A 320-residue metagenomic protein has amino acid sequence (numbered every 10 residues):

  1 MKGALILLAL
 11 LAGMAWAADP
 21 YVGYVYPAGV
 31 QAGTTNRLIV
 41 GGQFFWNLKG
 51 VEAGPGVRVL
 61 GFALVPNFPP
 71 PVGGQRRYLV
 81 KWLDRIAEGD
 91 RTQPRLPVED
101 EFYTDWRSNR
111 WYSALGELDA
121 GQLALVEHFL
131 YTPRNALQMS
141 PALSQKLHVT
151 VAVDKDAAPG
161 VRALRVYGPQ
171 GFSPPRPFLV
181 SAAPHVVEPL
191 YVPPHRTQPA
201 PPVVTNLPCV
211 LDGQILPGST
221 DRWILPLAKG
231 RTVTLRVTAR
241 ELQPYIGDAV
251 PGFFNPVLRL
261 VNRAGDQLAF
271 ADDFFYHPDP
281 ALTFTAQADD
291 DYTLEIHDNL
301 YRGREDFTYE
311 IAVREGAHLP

Functional and structural regions predicted by a protein language model:
A4-M14: Bacterial N-terminal signal peptides
W16-D19: Boundary of Sec targeting at the N-terminus
V22, H148-L268, P278-P320: C-terminal edge strands of extracellular/lumenal beta-sandwich accessory domains
V25-V30: Short beta-strand segments of immunoglobulin-like
G33-T35, G41-G168: Immunoglobulin-like IPT/TIG beta-sandwich domains and homologous Ig-like subdomains
G41, R236, D272: Residue-level detector of conserved, well-ordered beta-strand and adjacent loop positions that form binding/recognition
M139-P141, A271-Y276: Short beta-strand segments within Ig-like beta-sandwich modules, predominantly Fibronectin type-III
